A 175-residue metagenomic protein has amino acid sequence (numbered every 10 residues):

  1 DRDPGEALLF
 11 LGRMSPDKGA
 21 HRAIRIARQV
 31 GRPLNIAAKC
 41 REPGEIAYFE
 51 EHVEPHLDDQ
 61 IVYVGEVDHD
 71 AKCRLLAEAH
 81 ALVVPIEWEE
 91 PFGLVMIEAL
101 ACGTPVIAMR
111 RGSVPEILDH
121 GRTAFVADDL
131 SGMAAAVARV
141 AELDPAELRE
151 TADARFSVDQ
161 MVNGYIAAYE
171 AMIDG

Functional and structural regions predicted by a protein language model:
D1-A37: Conserved donor-binding/catalytic core segment of Leloir-type glycosyltransferases
L8, A77-P91, T104: Acidic donor-binding loop of glycosyltransferase active sites
I36-A38, E50-C73: Nucleotide-activated donor-binding/catalytic signature segment of Leloir-type glycosyltransferases, i.e., the conserved
G93-M96, V114: Short glycine/serine-rich donor-binding loops of glycosyltransferases
A101, P105-A108: Short hydrophobic beta-strand element within catalytic cores of glycosyltransferases and related nucleotide-activated
R110-G121, F125-A127: Short acidic/histidine- and often glycine-rich active-site loop of Leloir-type glycosyltransferases that engages
F125-E147: C-terminal "capping" alpha-helix adjacent to the active site of nucleotide-linked donor transferases in cell-envelope
R139-V158, G164: A short, well-ordered alpha-helix in the C-terminal region of glycosyltransferases
